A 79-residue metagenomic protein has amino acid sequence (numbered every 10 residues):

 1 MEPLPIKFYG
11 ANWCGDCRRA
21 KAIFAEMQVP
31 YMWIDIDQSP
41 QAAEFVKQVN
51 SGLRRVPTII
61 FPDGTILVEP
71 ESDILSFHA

Functional and structural regions predicted by a protein language model:
M1-P30: Local sequence-structure signature of Cys/Sec-based thiol-disulfide redox active-site neighborhoods
N12, D35-D37, D63, P70: Residues at the C-termini of beta-strands that transition into short coil/loop
W13, A20, A42, P70-E71: Amphipathic alpha-helical interface surfaces
R19-D37, R54, I66: Conserved segment of the thioredoxin-like fold in thiol-based oxidoreductases
A20-K21, Q48, I74-F77: Non-catalytic interaction surface on structured domains
D35-L53, T65, H78: Thioredoxin-like thiol-disulfide oxidoreductase module
F61-A79: Non-catalytic, surface beta->alpha helical segment in thiol-disulfide oxidoreductase systems
